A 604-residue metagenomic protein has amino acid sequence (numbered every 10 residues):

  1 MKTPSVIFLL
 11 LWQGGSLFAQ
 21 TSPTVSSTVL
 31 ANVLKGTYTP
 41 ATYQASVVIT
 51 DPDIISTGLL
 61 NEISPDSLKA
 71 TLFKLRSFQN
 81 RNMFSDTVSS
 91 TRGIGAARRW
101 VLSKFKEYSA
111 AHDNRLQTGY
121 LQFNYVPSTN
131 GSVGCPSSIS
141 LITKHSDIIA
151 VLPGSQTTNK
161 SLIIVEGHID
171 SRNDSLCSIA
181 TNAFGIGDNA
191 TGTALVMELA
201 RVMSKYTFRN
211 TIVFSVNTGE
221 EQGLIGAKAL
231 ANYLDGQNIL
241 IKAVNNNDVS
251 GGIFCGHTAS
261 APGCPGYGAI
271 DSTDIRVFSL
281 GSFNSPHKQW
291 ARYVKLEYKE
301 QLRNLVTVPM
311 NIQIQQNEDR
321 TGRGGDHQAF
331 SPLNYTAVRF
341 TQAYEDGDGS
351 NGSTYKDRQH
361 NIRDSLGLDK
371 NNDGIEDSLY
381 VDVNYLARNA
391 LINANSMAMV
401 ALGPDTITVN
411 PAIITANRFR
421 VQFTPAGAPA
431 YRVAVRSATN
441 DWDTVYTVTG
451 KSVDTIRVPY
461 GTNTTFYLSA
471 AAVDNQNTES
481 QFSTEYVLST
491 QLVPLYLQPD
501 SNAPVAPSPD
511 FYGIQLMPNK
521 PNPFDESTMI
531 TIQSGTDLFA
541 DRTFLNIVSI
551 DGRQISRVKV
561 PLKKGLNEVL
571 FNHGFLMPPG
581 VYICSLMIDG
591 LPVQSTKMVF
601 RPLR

Functional and structural regions predicted by a protein language model:
V25-T37, A41-Q44, S67-P153: A non-catalytic alpha/beta surface segment that caps or lines the substrate-entry region of metallo-dependent hydrolase
R76, S250-A269, Q315-P404: Active-site-adjacent mobile loop/cap segments within catalytic or ligand-binding domains
A150, V165-E166, D170-L224, N393: Alpha-helical metal-binding/catalytic segments enriched in His/Glu/Asp
N217-Q328, L333, A337: Metal-dependent peptidase/peptidase-like ectodomains
V458-E479: Beta-strand-rich modules
N475-D500: Extracellular fibronectin type III
D500-N546, N567-H573: Glycine-centered coil/turn sites that cap beta-strands in beta-rich domains
L538-F539, K559-Q594, V599-R604: Short, surface-exposed loop/turn motifs with a glycine/proline- and acidic-biased composition
